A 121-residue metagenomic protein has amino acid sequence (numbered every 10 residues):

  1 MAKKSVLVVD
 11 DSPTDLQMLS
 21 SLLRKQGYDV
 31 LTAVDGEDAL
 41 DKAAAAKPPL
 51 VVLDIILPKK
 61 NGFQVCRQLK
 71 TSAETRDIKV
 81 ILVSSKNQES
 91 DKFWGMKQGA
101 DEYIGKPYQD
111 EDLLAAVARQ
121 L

Functional and structural regions predicted by a protein language model:
L16, P58, R76, Q88 (+1 more regions): The feature encodes the CheY-like receiver
Q17-K25: Charged docking surfaces used in two-component/phosphorelay signaling
G27-V34, K42: Short hydrophobic/Thr-rich beta-strand motif most characteristic of the beta2 strand and flanking loop of CheY-like
D35-D38, N61-Q64: Acidic catalytic/metal-coordinating carboxylates
A46-V52, L57: Active-site beta3 strand of CheY-like receiver
Q64, N87-E102, A115: Alpha4 helix (beta4-alpha4-beta5 surface) of REC/receiver domains from two-component response regulators
Y108-A118: C-terminal output helix
